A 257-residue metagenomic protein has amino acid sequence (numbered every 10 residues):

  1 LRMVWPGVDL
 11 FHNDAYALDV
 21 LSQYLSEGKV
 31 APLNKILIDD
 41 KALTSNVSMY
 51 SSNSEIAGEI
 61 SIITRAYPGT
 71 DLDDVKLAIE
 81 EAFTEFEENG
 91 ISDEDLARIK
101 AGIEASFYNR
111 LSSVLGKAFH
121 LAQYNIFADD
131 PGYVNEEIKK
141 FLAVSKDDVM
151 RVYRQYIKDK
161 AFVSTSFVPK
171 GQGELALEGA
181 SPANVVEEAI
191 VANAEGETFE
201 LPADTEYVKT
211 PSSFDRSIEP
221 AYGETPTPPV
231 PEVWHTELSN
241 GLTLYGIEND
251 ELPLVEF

Functional and structural regions predicted by a protein language model:
L1, K35, N135-F257: Proteolytic maturation boundary segments
L1-D9, K35-A143, V163-V168, L175-E178 (+1 more regions): M16 family metallopeptidases and their MPP-like homologs
L21: Conserved GTPase G-domain substructure that encodes guanine base recognition and part of the catalytic core, centered
